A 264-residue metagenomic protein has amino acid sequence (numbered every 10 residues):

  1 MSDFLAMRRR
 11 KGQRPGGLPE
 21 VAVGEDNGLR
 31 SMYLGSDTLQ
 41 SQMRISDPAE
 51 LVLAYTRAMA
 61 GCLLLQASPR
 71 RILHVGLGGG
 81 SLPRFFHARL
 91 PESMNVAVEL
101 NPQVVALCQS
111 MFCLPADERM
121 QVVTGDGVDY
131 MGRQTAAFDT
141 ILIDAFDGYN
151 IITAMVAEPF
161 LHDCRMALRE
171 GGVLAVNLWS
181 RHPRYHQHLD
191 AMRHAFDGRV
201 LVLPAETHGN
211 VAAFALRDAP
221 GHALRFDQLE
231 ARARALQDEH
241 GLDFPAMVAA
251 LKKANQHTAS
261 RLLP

Functional and structural regions predicted by a protein language model:
S2-S31, L39-S46, V211-P264: SAM/dcSAM-binding transferase cores
D3, I152, P159-L224: C-terminal substrate-binding/active-site "lid" region of AdoMet-derived donor-dependent transferases
R14, D26, A49-M166, E170: The AdoMet/dcAdoMet-binding core of the Class I SAM-like
D37-S41, F146-Y149, L174: A short, flexible beta-alpha/helix-coil linker loop
E92, D117-R119, G171, D197-R199 (+1 more regions): A generic structural signal for alpha->beta connector loops
